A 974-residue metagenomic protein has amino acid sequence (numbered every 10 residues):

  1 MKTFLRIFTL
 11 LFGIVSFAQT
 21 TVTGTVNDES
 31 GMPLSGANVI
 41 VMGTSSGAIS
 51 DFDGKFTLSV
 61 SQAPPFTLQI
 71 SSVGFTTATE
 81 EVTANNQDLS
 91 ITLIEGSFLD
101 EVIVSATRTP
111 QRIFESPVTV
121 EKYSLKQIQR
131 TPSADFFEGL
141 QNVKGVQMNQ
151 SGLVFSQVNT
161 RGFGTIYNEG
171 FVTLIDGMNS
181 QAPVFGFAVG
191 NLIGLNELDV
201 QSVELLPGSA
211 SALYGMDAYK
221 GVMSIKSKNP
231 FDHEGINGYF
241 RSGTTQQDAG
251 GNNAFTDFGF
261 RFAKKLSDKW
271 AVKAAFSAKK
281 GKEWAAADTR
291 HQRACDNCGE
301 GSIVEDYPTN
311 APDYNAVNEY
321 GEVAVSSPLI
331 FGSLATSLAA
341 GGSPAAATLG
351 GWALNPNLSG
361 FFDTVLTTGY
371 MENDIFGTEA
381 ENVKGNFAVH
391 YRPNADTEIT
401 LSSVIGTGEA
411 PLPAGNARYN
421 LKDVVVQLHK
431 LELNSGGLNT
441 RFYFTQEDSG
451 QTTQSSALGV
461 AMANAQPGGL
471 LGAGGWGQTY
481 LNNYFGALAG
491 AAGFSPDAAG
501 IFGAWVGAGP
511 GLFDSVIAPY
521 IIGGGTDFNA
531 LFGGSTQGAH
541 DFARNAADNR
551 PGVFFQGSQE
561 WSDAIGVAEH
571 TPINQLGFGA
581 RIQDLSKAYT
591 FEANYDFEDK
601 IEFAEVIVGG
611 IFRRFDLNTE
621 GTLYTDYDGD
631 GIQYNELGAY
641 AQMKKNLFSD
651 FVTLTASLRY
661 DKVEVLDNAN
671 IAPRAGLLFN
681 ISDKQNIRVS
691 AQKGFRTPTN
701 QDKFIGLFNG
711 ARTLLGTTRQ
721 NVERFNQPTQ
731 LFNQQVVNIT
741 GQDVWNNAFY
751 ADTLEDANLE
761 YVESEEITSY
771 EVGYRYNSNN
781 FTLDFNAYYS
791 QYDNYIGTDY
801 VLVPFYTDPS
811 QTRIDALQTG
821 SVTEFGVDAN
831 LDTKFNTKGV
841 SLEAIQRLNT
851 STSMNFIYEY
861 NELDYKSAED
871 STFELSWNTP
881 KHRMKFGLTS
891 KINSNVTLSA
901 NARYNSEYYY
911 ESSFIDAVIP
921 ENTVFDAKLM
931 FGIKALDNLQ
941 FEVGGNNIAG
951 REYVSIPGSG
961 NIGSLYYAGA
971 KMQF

Functional and structural regions predicted by a protein language model:
N27-M32, A37-M42, Q69-T76, T83-Q129: Short, acidic, small-residue-rich periplasmic hinge/interaction motif at the N-terminus of Gram-negative outer-membrane
T57-S59, M178-P207: Short acidic/polar hinge/loop motifs at secondary-structure boundaries that mediate gating or recognition
S59, V120, F137-A182, S202: Extracytoplasmic beta-strand/coil segments of soluble accessory domains associated with Gram-negative outer-membrane
N86-T92, F136-G139, S156-G162, F171-D176 (+4 more regions): N-terminal periplasmic accessory domains that precede and gate Gram-negative outer-membrane beta-barrel machines
L198-Q201, P207, A212-D296, E381-G385: Outer-membrane beta-barrel translocator/receptor signature
A263-K269, A275-G281, A380, V425-H429 (+7 more regions): Conserved C-terminal beta-signal and adjacent last beta-strands/turns of outer-membrane beta-barrel proteins
L647-F648, A787-Y909: Gram-negative outer-membrane beta-barrel transporters
Q720-E824: Membrane-embedded beta-barrel scaffold of Gram-negative outer-membrane proteins
